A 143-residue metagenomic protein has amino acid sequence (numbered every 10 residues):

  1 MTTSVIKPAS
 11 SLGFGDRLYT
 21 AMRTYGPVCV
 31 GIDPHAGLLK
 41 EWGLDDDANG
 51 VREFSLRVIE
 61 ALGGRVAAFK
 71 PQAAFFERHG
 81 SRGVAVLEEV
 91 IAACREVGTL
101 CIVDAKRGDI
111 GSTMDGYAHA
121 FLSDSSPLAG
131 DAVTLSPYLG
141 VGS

Functional and structural regions predicted by a protein language model:
T2-P71, E77-E89, R95-E96, C101-I102: Conserved N-terminal beta1-alpha1 strand-loop-helix module at the mouth
R78-A93, I110-D115, L139-S143: Active-site-adjacent beta->alpha loops and helix N-cap segments on the catalytic face of soluble alpha/beta enzymes
A93-L100, G130-D131, S136: Short, acidic/small-residue loops that bind anionic groups at enzyme active sites
A105, D109-S143: Conserved anion-binding
